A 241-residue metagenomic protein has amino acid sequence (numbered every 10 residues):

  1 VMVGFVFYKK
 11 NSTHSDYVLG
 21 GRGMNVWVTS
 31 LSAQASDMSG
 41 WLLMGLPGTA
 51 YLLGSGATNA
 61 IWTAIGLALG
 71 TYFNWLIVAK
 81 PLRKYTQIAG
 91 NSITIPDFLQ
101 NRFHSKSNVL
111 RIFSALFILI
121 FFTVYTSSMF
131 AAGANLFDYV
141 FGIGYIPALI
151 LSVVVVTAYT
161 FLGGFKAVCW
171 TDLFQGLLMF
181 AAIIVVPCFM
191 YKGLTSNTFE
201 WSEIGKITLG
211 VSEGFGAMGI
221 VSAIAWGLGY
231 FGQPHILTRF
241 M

Functional and structural regions predicted by a protein language model:
V1-G45, T160-G163, G176, A182-C188: Membrane-interface "cap" regions at the ends of multi-pass membrane proteins
M2-N11, A79, T126-F130, A134 (+5 more regions): Hydrophobic alpha-helical segments and their helix-loop junctions in multi-pass secondary transporters
V18-G23, Q100-N108, G142, T208-G214: Helix-boundary and loop/linker segments of multi-pass membrane transporters
V18-N91, F215-Y230, I236-M241: Membrane-interface helix-loop-helix modules in multi-pass membrane proteins
G20-G21, L31-Q34, S114-I120, T171: Hydrophobic alpha-helical segments of secondary membrane carriers
L46, L136, V153-V154, G164 (+2 more regions): Short, hydrophobic/aromatic alpha-helical segments in well-folded domains
W62-T160, S222-G229, T238: Helix-loop-helix module between adjacent transmembrane segments
